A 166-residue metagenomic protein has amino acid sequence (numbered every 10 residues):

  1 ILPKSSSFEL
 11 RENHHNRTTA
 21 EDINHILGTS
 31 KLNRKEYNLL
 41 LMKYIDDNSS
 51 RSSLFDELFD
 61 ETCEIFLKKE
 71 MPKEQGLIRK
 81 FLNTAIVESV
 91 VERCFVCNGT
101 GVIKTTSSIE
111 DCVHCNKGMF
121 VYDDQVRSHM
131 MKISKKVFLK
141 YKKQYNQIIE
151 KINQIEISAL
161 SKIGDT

Functional and structural regions predicted by a protein language model:
I1-R79: N-terminal alpha-helical interaction blocks
L40, N83, F120-V121: Ordered hydrophobic segments in well-structured contexts
E74-F81, V90, N153-E156, K162: A ubiquitous, low-specificity "background" feature that marks scattered single residues across proteins without
R79-R93, G99-S107: Short, flexible, mixed-charge glycine/proline-rich loop motifs that serve as phosphate/nucleic-acid-contacting
N98-G101, N116-M119: Cys/His-coordinated zinc-binding microdomains
K104-I109, Y122-V126: Short Cys/His-rich "knuckle" micro-motifs
D111-V113: Glycine-centric low-complexity repeats
D123-T166: Long, charge-rich boundary regions
